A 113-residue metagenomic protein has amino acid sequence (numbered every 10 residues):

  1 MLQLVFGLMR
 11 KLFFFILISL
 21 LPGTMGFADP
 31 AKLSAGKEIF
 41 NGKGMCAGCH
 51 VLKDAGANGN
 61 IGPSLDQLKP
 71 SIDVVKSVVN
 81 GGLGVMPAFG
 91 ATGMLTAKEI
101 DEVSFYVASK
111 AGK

Functional and structural regions predicted by a protein language model:
M1-P30, G112-K113: N-terminal export/targeting leaders of redox proteins
S19, G48, F105: Extended, folded domain segments that form the structural surfaces/walls around functional sites
P22-N41, V74: Electrostatic cytochrome c docking/interface patches
S34, E38, S77, D101 (+1 more regions): Replace "anionic and nucleotidyl ligands
K37, A47-L83: Gly/Gly-Pro-rich "capping" loops immediately C-terminal to redox-active cysteine motifs in periplasmic/lumenal
G44: Cys/His-enriched microdomains
N58-Q67, N80-K113: Axial heme c-ligation environment in periplasmic c-type cytochrome domains
